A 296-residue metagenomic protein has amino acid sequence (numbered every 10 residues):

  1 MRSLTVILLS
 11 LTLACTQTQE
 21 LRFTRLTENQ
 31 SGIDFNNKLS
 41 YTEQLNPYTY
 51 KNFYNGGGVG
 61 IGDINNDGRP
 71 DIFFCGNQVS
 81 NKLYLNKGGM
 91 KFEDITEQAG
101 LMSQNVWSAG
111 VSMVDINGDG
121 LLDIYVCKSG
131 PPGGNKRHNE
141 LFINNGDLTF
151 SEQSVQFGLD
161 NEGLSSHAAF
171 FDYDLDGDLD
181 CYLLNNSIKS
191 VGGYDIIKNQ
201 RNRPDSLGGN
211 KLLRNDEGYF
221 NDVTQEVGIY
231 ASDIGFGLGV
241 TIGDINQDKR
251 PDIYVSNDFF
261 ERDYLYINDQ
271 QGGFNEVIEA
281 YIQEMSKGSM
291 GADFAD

Functional and structural regions predicted by a protein language model:
M1-L8: Sec-dependent signal peptide recognition, specifically the positively charged N-region followed immediately by
L8-T16: Hydrophobic h-region of N-terminal signal peptides that target proteins for export in Gram-negative bacteria
C15-D296: Acidic, glycine/proline-rich Ca2+-coordinating loop motifs
